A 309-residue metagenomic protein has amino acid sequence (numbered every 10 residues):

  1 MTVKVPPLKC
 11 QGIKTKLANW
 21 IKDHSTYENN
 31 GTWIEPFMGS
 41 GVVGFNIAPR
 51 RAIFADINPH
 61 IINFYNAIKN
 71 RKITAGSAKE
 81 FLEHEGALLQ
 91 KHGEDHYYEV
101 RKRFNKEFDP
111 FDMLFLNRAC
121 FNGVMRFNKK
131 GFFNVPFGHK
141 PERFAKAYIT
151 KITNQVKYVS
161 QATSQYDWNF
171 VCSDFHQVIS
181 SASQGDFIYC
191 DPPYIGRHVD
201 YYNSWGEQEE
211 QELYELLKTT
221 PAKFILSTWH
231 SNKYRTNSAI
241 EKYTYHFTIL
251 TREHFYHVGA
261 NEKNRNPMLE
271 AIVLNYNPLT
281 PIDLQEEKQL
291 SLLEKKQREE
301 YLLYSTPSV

Functional and structural regions predicted by a protein language model:
T2-Y27, R71-Y189, P193-H198: SAM-dependent nucleic-acid methyltransferase catalytic core
A18, H24-G86: Conserved S-adenosyl-L-methionine
T26-N30, I47-R51, A182-D186, K218-K223 (+1 more regions): Short glycine/proline-enriched coil/turn segments at helix->beta-strand junctions
S40-V43, N58-I61, A119-N122, F175-V178 (+4 more regions): Short, solvent-exposed loop/turn segments at secondary-structure junctions
A52-F54, F170, H246-T251: Conserved beta-strand scaffold positions in the cores of enzyme catalytic domains, especially in NTP/NDP-utilizing
A55, S173, S227: The conserved SAM/SAH-binding core of class I Rossmann-like methyltransferase domains, concentrating on the hydrophobic
H198-S204: Glycine/threonine-rich flexible loop motifs
G206-V309: Long, positively charged, glycine-interspersed low-complexity recognition regions
